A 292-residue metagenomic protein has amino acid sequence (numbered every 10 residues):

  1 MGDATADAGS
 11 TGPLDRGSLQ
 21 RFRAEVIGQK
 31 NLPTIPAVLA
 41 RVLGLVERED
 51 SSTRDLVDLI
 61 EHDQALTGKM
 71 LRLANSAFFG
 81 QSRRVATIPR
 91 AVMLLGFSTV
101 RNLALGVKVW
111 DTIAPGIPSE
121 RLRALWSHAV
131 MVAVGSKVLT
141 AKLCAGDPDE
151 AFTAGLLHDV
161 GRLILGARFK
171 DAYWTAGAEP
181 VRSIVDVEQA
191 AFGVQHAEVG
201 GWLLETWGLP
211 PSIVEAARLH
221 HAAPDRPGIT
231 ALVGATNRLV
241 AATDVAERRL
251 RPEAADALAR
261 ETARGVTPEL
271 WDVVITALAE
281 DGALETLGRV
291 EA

Functional and structural regions predicted by a protein language model:
M1-G177, V181-L258, A292: Conserved alpha-helical "signature site" that marks functionally important helical segments or helix/loop junctions
R264-E291: C-terminal accessory extensions/subdomains outside the catalytic/core fold
